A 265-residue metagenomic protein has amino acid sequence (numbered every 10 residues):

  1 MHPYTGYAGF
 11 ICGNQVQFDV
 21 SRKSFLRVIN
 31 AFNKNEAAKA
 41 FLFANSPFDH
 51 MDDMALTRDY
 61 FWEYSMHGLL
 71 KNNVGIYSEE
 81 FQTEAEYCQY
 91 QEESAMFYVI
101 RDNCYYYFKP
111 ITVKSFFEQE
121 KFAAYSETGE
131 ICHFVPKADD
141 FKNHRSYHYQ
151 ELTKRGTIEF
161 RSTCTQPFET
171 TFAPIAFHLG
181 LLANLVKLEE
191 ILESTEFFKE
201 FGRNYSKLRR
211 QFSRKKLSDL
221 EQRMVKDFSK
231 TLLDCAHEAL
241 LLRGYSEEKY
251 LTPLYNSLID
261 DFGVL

Functional and structural regions predicted by a protein language model:
M1-I11: Well-ordered mid-protein domain cores that form the structural environment of catalytic cofactors
Y7, K23-N30, K34, A38-A44 (+1 more regions): C-terminal accessory/tail domains of diverse enzymes
G9-I11, Q17, H50: FAD-binding core of FAD-dependent oxidoreductases, characterized by glycine-rich FAD pyrophosphate-binding loops
N14-D19, I158-F160: Short cationic amphipathic helices and targeting signals
